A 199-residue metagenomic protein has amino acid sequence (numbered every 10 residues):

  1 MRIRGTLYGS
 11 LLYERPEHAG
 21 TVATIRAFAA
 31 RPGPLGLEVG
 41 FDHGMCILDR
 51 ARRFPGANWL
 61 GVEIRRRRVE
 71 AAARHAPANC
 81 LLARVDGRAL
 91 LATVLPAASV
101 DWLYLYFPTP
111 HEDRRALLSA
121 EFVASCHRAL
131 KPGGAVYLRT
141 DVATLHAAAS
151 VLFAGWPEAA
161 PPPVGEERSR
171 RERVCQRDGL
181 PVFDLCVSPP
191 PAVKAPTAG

Functional and structural regions predicted by a protein language model:
M1-L37, H43-R52: S-adenosyl-L-methionine
N58-W59: Short beta-strand element of Class I
R65: Conserved SAM/SAH-binding beta-strand->alpha-helix loop
A73-A97: S-adenosyl-L-methionine
D101-L117: A short SAM/SAH-binding and catalytic strip from SAM-dependent methyltransferases
L118-P132: A short glycine-rich, Lys/Arg-flanked "PGG" loop and its adjoining helix->strand segment in the class I
G133-T140: Conserved beta-strand signature within the Rossmann-like core of class I S-adenosyl-L-methionine
L145, V151-G199: Class I S-adenosyl-L-methionine
